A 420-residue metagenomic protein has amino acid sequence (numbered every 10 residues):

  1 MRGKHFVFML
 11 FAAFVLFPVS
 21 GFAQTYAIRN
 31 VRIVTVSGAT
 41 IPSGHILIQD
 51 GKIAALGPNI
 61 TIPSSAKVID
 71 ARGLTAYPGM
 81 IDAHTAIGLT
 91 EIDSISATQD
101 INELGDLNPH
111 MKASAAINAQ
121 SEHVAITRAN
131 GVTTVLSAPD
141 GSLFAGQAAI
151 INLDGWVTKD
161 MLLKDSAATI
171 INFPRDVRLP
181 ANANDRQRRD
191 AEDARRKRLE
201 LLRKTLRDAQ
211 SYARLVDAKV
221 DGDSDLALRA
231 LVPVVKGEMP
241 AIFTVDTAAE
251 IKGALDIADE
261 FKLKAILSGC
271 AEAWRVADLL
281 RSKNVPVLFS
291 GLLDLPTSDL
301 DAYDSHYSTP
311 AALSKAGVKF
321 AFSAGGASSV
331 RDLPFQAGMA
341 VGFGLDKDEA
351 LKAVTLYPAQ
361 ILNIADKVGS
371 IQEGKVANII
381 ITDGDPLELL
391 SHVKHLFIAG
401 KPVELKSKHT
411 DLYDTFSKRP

Functional and structural regions predicted by a protein language model:
F8-P18: Bacterial N-terminal signal peptides
G21-T25: Boundary at the C-terminal end of the N-terminal hydrophobic targeting segment
V31, I46, G51, G73 (+10 more regions): Divalent metal-coordination and catalytic microenvironments
V31-V34, G44, Q372-F416: C-terminal cap of metal-dependent C-N hydrolases
I33, S37-Y77: Histidine-rich, glycine-flanked metal-binding segment
L74-G141: Metal-associated gating/positioning segment near the N- to mid-region
I92-D93, T98-L104, P109-H110, P240 (+3 more regions): His/Asp/Glu-enriched, well-ordered alpha-helical/loop segment that forms or immediately abuts the divalent-metal
H123, R128-A265, H392: Polyanionic/metal-chelating signatures
